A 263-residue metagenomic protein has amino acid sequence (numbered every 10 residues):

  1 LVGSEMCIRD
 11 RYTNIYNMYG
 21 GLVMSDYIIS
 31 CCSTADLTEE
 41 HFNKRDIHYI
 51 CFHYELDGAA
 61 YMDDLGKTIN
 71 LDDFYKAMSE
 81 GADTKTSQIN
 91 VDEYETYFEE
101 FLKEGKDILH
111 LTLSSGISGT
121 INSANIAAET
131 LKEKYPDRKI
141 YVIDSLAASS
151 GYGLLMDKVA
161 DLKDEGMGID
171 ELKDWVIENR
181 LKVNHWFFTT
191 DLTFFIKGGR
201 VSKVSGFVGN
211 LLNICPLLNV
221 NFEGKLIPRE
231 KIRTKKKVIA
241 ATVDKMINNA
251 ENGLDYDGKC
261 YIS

Functional and structural regions predicted by a protein language model:
L1-I8: Short, small-residue-biased leader/transition segments that mark boundaries at the very start of proteins
E5, C32, D144: Acidic active-site catalytic centers that drive phospho-/nucleotidyl reactions and related ester hydrolyses
R9-G21: Short, positively charged and aromatic/hydrophobic N-terminal segments
G21, D26, T34-F42, I47-H53 (+7 more regions): Mixed-charge interfacial surface used for oligomerization/domain docking and macromolecular partner engagement
I28-Q88, E93: N-terminal glycine-rich anion-binding loop in soluble enzyme alpha/beta folds
T68-Y75, F98, K103, T130: A short glycine/small-residue-enriched secondary-structure motif
S79-S115, N122, I126, K173: Glycine-rich phosphate- or other oxyanion-binding loops that anchor nucleotides, phosphorylated ligands
